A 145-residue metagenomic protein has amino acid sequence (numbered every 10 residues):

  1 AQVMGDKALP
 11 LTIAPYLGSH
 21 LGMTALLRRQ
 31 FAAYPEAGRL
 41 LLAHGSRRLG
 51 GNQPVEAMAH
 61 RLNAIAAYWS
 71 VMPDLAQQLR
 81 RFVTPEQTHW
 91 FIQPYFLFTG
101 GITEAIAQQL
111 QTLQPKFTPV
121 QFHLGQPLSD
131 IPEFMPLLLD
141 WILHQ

Functional and structural regions predicted by a protein language model:
A1-Q145: Extended amphipathic ligand-handling, pore-lining, and cofactor/metal-binding catalytic surfaces
